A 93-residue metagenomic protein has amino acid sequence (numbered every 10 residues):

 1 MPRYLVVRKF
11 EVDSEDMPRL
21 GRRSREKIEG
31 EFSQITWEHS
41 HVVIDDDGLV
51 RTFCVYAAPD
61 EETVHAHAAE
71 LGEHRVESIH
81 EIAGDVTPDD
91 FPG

Functional and structural regions predicted by a protein language model:
M1-L49, E61-E62, A66-H67, G84-G93: Short S/T/G/P-rich N-terminal loop/turn motif that feeds into the first structured element of a domain
F32, L71-H74: Short, well-ordered coil/turn elements that cap or connect secondary structure elements
E73-V86: Conserved short beta-strand edge segments in small beta-sheet-based binding/regulatory domains
